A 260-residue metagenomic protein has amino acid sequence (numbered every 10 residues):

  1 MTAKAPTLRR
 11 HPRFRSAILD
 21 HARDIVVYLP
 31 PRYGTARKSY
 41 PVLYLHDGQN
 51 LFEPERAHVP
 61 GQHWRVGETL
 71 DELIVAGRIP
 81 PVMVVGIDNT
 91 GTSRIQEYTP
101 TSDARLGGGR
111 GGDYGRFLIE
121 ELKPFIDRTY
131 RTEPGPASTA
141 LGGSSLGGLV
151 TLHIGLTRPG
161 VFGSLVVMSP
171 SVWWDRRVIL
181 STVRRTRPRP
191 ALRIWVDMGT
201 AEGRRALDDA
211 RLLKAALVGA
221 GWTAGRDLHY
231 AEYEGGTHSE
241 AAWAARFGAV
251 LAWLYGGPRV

Functional and structural regions predicted by a protein language model:
M1-V260: Non-catalytic cap/lid and distal C-terminal segments of serine-dependent acyl enzymes
